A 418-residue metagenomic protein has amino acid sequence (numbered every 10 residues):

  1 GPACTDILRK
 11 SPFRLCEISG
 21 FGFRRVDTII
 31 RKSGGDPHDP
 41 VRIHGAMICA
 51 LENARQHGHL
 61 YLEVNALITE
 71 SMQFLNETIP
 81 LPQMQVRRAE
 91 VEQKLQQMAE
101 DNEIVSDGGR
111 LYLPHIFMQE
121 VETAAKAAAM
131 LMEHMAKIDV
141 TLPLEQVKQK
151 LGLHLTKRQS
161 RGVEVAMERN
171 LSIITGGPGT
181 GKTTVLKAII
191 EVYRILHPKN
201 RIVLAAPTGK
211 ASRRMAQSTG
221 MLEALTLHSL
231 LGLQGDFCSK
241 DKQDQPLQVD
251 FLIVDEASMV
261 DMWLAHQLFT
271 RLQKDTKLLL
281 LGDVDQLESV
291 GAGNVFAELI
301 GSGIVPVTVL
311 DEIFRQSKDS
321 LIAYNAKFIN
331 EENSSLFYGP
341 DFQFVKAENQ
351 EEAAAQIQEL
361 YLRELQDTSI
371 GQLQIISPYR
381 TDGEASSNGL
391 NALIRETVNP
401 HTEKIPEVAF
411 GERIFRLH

Functional and structural regions predicted by a protein language model:
G1-D139, Q146: Accessory, non-ATPase domains that flank or precede helicase/AAA+ motor cores in DNA-metabolism machines
A3-R14, A211, L365-T368, L373: Short, hydrophobic/aliphatic alpha-helical segments
K32, N53, V192, L196 (+2 more regions): Active-site catalytic microenvironments for nucleophilic, acid-base chemistry
Y61, S160-V163, E168-G339: ASCE P-loop NTPase helicase motor core
I79-L81, H134-M135, L153-T156, T175-G176 (+2 more regions): Active-site phosphate-binding and catalytic loops of NTP-dependent enzymes
L142-L171: Conserved pre-motif I regulatory segment
V284-R413: Conserved helicase motor core of P-loop NTPases
R416-L417: A generic structural signal for residues embedded in beta-strands
